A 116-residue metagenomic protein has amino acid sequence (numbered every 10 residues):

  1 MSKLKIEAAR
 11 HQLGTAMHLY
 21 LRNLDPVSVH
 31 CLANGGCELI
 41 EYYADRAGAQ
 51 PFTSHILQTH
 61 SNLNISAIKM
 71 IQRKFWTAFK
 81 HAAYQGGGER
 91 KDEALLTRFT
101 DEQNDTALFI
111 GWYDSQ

Functional and structural regions predicted by a protein language model:
M1-P26, P51: Charged alpha-helical initiation segments
A8, S28-L32, I68-I71, F75: Residue-level detector of well-ordered alpha-helical segments, enriched for hydrophobic/aromatic packing positions
L19, N34-G35, G111: Generic preference for hydrophobic/aromatic residues in regular secondary structure cores
R22, L39-R46, A78-Q85: Amphipathic alpha-helical interaction surfaces
P26-T53: Short, contiguous, well-structured surface segments enriched in hydrophobic/aromatic residues
S54, Q58-Q116: Long, charged low-complexity segments
